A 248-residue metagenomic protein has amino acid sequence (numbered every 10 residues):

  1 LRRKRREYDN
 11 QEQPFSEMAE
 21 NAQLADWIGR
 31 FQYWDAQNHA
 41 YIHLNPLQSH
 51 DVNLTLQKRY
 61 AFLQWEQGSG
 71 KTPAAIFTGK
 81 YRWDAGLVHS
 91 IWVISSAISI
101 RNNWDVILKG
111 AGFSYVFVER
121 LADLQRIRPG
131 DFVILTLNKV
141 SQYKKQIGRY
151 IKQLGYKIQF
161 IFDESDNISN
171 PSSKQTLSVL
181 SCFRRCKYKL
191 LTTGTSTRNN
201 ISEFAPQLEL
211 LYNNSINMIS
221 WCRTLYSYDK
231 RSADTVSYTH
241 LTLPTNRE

Functional and structural regions predicted by a protein language model:
L1-Y60, F132, T136-N138, Y156-I158: Charged, low-complexity
R59-F77: Walker A/P-loop
V88-S90, G110, R128-P129, I158-Q159 (+1 more regions): Conserved P-loop NTPase motor "coupling/switch" region that bridges the ATPase
H89-I107: Conserved Walker A/P-loop ATP-binding site and its immediately adjacent core in helicase/helicase-like ATPase domains
L124-V133: Conserved motor-coupling elements within RecA-like helicase/translocase cores
L135-K157, S169-L177: Conserved RecA-like ASCE ATPase "motif II neighborhood" in helicase/translocase motors
D163-E164: Walker B catalytic acidic pair
T242-E248: A short, hydrophobic C-terminal helix/tail in secreted or cell-surface proteins
